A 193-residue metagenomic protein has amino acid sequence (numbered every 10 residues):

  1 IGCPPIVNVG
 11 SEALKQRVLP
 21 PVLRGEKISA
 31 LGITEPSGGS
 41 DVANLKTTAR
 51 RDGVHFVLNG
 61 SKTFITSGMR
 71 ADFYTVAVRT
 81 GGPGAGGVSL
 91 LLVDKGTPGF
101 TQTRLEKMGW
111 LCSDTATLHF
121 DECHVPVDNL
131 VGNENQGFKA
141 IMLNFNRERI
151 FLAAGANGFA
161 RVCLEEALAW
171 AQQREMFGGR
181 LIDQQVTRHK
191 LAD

Functional and structural regions predicted by a protein language model:
I1-A13, G39-V42: N-terminal glycine-rich flavin-associated loop
N8-T34, R51-V54: FAD-binding glycine-rich core of flavoenzymes that anchor FAD
S11, L31, A49, L58-G60 (+5 more regions): Buried hydrophobic positions in well-ordered alpha/beta secondary-structure cores of metabolic enzymes
G39, T63-M69, W110-L111, R147-F151: Glycine-rich phosphate/pyrophosphate-binding beta-alpha loops
D41-A43, S67-D72, A85-G87, L111-S113 (+1 more regions): Short glycine/proline-enriched turns and hinge-like loops at secondary-structure junctions
D41-N59: Cytochrome P450 C-terminal beta-domain/meander region
H55, N59-T103: A short core secondary-structure module
L90, F100-D193: Glycine-rich beta->alpha junctions and the first turn(s) of the following alpha-helix
